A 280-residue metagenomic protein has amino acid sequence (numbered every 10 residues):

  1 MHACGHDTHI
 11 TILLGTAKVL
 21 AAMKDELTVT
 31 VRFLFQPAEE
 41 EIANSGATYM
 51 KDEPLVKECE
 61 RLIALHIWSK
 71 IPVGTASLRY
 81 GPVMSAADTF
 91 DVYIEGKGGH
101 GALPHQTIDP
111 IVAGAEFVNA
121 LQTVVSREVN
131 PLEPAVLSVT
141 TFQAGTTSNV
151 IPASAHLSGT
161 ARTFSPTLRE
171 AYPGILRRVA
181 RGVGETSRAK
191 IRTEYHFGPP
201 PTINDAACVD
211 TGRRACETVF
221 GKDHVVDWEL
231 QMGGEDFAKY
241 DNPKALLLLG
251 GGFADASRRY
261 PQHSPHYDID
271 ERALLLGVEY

Functional and structural regions predicted by a protein language model:
M1, D7-T8, L20, D25-P152 (+1 more regions): Histidine/acidic-residue-rich, glycine-tolerant segments that coordinate divalent metal ions
I10-A17: DPxDG-like acidic metal-binding loop motif
G15, S45-G46, H105, A171-G174 (+1 more regions): Generic recognition of short, well-ordered alpha-helical segments
K18-L20, C216: Hydrophobic alpha-helical packing residues
I111-Y280: Metal-dependent amide/peptide-bond hydrolase catalytic core, centered on the "pita-bread" metallohydrolase fold
